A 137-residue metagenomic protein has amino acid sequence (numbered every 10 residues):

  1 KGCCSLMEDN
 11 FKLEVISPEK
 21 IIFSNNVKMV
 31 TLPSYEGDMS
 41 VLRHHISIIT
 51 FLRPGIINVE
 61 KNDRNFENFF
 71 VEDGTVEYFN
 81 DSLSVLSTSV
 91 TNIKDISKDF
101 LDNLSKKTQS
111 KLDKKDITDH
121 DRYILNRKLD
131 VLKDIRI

Functional and structural regions predicted by a protein language model:
K1-L6: Short, Lys/Arg-enriched N-terminal segments with co-localized hydrophobic residues within the first ~10-30 amino acids
E8-N10: A general secondary-structure signal for short beta-strands and their flanking turns/coil in non-transmembrane regions
K12-K107: Compact, glycine-rich, soluble single-domain proteins
T91-I137: Acidic/glycine-rich phosphate/pyrophosphate-binding loops and surrounding catalytic core that coordinate Mg2+
